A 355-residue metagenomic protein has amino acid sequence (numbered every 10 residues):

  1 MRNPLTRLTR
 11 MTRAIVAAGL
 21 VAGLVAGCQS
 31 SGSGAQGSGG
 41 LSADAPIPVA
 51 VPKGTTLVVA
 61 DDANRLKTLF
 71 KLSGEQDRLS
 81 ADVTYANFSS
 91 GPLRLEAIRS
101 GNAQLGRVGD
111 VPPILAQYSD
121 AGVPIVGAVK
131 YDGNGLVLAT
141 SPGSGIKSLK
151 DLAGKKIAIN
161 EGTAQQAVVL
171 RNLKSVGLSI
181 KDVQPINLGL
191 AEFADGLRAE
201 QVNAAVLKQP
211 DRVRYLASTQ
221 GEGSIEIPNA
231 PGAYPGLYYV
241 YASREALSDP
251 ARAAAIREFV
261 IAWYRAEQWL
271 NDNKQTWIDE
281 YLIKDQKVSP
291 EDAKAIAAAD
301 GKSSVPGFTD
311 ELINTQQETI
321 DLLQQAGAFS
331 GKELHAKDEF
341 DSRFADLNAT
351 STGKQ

Functional and structural regions predicted by a protein language model:
R2-V16: Bacterial N-terminal signal peptides that target proteins for export
G23-G27: C-terminal motif of bacterial Sec signal peptides marking the signal peptidase cleavage site
Q29-G32: Bacterial signal peptide processing site
G34-S179, Q184-N187, N203-Q209, S224 (+1 more regions): Short, glycine-/small- and polar/acidic-enriched structural segments that line small-molecule recognition paths
V111, A191-K284: Pocket-lining segment of extracytoplasmic ligand-binding domains
D132-L138, G236-V240, R244-E245, T319: Small-molecule pocket liners
D249-S330: Secondary-structure end/capping motifs
D321-Q355: Conserved C-terminal helix/tail region of periplasmic/extracytoplasmic solute-binding proteins
